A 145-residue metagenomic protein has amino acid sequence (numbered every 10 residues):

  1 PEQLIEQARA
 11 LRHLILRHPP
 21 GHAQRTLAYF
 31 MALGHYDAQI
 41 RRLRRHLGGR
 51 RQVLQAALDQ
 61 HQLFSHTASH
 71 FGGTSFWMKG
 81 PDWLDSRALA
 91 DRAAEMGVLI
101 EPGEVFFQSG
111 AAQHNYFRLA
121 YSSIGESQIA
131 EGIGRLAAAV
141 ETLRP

Functional and structural regions predicted by a protein language model:
P1-P145: PLP-dependent class I/II
